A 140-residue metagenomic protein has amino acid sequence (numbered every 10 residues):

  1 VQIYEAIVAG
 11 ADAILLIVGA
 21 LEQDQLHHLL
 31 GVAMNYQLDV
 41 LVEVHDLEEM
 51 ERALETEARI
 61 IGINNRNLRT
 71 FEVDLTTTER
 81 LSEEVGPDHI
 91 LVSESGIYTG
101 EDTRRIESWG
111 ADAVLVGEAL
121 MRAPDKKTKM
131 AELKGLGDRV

Functional and structural regions predicted by a protein language model:
V1-A9, H45-T56, S93, I97-V116: Catalytic cores of alpha/beta
V1-L41, L47-R52, T78-L81: N-terminal active-site wall of soluble small-molecule enzyme domains
I3-Q25, I63-F71, W109-M130: Glycine-rich phosphate-binding active-site loops on the catalytic face of alpha/beta enzymes
V8-I14, M34-L38, E55-G62, G86-D88 (+1 more regions): Glycine-enriched alpha-helix->loop->beta-strand junction motifs that scaffold or abut catalytic
A13, R52-S82: Glycine/Thr-rich beta-alpha phosphate-binding loop at enzyme active sites
Q23, L47, L75, T99-G100 (+1 more regions): Structural motif corresponding to alpha-helix initiation and N-cap regions
T78, S82-E83, H89-V92, Y98-T99 (+1 more regions): Catalytic alpha/beta core domains of metabolic enzymes, predominantly
R80-E84, E107, L120-V140: C-terminal helical cap(s) of enzyme catalytic domains, especially alpha/beta-barrels
